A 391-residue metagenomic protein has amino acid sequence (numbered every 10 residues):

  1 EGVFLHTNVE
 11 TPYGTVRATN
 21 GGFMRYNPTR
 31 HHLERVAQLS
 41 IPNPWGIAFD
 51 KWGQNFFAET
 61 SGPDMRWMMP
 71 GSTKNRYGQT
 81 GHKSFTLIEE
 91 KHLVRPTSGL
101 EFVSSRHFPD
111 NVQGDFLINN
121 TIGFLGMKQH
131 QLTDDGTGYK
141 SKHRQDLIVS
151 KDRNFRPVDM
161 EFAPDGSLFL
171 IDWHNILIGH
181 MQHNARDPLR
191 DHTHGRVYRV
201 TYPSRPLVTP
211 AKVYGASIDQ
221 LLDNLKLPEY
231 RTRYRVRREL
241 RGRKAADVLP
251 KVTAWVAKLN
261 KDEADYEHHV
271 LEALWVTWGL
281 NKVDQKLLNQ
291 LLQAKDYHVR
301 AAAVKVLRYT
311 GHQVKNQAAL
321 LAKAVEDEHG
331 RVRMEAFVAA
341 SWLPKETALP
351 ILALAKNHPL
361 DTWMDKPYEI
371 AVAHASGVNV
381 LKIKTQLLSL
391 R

Functional and structural regions predicted by a protein language model:
E1-L207, A211-D223, Y230, R237 (+3 more regions): Beta-propeller blade termini and top-face loops
